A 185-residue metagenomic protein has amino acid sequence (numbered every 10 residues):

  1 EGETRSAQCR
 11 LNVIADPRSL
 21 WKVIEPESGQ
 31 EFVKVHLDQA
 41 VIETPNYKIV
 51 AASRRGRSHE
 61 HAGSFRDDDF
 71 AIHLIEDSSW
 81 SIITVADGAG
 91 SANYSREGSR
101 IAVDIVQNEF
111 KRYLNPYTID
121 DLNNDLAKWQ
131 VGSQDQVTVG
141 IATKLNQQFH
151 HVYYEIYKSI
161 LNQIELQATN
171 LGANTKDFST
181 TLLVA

Functional and structural regions predicted by a protein language model:
E1-A185: PP2C/PPM-type serine/threonine phosphatase catalytic domain
